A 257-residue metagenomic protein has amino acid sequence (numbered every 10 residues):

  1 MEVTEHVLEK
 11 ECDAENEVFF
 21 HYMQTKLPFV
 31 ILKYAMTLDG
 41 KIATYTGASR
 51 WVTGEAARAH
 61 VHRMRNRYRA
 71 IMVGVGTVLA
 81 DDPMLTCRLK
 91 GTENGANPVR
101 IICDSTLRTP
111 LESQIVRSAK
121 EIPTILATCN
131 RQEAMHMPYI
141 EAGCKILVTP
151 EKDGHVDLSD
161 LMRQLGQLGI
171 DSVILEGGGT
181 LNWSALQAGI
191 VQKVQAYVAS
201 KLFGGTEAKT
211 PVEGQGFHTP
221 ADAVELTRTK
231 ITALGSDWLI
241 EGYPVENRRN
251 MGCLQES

Functional and structural regions predicted by a protein language model:
M1-H6: Active-site-proximal cofactor/substrate-binding loop regions of enzyme domains
L8-A14, R108, K152-D157, G235-L239: A short acidic, often aromatic-flanked loop/helix-cap motif at beta-alpha or helix-coil junctions that lines enzyme
K10-E11, L79, R108-P110, E133-A134 (+2 more regions): Short gly/pro/ser/thr-enriched loop/turn and capping motifs at secondary-structure boundaries
E17-L38, I42-D171, T180-W183, C253 (+1 more regions): Active-site ligand-binding patch in enzyme domains
R131, G214-S257: Conserved histidine-centered catalytic loops in small-molecule metabolism enzymes
G178, Y197-S200, L234: Short, loop-centered acidic/histidine patches that primarily coordinate divalent metals
Q187-L226: Flexible, gly/pro- and Lys/Arg-enriched active-site loops
